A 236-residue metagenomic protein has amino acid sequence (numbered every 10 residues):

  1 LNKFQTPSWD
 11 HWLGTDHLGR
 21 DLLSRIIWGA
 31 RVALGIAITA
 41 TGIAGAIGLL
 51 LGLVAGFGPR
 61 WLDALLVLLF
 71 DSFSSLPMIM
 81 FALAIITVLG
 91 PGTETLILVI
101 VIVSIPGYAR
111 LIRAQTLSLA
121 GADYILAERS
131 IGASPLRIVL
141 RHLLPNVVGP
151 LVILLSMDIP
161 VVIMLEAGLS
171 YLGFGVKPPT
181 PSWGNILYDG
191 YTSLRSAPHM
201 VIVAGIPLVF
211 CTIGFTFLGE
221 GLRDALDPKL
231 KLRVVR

Functional and structural regions predicted by a protein language model:
L1-L49, L53-V54, R60-A64, S75 (+5 more regions): Gly/Trp-centered helix-boundary motif
H11-D16, L22, I43-F57, L62-L119 (+1 more regions): Generic hydrophobic transmembrane alpha-helix motif, especially the helices
D16, A44-L50, L143-I159: Hydrophobic alpha-helical transmembrane segments
R20-G35, T39, P59-V67, L117-G121 (+1 more regions): Amphipathic cytosolic juxtamembrane alpha-helices at the membrane-cytosol interface of multi-pass membrane transporters
R31, F73, P77, I86-G90 (+9 more regions): Residue-level hotspots within pore-lining transmembrane alpha-helices of multi-pass secondary transporters
I36-A40, A55, F70-D71, V99 (+4 more regions): Alpha-helical transmembrane segments of multi-pass integral membrane proteins
M80-A84, V88, G92-V101, G107 (+2 more regions): Non-cytoplasmic
